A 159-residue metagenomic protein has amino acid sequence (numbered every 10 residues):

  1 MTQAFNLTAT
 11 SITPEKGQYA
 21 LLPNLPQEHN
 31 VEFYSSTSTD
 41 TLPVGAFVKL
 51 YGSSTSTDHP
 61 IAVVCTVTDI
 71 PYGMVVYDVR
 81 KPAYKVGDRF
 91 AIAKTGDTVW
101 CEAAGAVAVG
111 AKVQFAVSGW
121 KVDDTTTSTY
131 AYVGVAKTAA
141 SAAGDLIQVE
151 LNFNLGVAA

Functional and structural regions predicted by a protein language model:
M1-A159: Surface-exposed, low-hydrophobicity beta-strand/loop segments enriched in small/polar/acidic residues
